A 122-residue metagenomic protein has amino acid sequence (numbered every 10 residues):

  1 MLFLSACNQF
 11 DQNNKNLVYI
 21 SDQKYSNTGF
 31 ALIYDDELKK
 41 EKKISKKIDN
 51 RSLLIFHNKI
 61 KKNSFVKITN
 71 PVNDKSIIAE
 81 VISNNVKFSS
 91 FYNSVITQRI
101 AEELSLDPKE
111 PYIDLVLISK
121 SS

Functional and structural regions predicted by a protein language model:
M1-C7: Sec-dependent bacterial lipoprotein signal peptides
C7-S122: Secreted/periplasmic proteins
